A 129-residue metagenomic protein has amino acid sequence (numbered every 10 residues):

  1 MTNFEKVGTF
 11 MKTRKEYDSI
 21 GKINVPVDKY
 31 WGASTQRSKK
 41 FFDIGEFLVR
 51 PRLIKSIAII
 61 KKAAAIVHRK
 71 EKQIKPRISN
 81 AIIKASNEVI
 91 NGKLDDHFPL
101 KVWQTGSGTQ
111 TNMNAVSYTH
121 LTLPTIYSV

Functional and structural regions predicted by a protein language model:
F4-L121: Conserved, well-structured ligand/cofactor-binding cores
H120-V129: Single conserved hydrophobic/aromatic residue that forms the stacking wall/gate of nucleotide- or nucleobase-binding
